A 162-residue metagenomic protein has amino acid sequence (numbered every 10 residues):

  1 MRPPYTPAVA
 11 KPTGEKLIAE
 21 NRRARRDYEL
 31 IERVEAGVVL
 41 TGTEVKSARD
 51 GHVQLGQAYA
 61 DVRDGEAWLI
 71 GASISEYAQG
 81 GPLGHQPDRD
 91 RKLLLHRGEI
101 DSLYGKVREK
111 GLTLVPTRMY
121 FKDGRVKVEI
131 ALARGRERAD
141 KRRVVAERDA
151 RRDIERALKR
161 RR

Functional and structural regions predicted by a protein language model:
R2-T41, D149-R162: Intrinsically disordered, Lys/Arg-rich N-terminal extensions and targeting peptides of nucleic-acid-associated proteins
R33-A36, T41-D50, K122: Glycine/acidic-rich beta-strand-loop module
G42, V62-D64, G71, I130-R134: Flexible glycine-/small-residue-rich
K46-S47, Q54, D61, I74-Y77 (+1 more regions): Short, surface-exposed beta-strand-loop junctions and turns on beta-sheet-rich folds
A58-V62, M119: A structural signal for short hydrophobic beta-strand segments in well-ordered beta-sheet cores
D61-L103: Helix-adjacent hinge/juxtasegments
D88, L95-I100, R134-R162: C-terminal end-helix/capping segment
L95-A131, G135-E137: Beta-rich strand-turn-strand
